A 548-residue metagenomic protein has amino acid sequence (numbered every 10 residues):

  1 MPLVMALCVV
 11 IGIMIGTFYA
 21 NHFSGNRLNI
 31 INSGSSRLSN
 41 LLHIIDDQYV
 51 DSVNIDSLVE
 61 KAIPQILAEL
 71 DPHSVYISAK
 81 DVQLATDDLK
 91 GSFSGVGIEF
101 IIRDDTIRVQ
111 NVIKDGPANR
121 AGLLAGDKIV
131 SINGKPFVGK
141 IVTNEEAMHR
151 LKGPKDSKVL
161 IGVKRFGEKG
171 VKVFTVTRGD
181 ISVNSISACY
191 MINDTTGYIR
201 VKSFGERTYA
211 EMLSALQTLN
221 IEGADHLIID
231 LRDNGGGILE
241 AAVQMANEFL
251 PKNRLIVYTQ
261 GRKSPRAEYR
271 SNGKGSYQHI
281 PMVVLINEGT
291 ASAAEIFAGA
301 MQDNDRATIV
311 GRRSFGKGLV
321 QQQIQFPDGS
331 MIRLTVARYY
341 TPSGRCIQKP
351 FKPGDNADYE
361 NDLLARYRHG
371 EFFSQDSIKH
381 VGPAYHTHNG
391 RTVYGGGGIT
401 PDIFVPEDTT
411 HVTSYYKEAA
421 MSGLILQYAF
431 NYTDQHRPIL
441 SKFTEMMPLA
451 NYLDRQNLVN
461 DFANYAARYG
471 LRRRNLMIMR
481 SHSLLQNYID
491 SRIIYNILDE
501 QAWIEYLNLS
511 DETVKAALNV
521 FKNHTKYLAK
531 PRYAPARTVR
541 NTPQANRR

Functional and structural regions predicted by a protein language model:
P2-F18: Hydrophobic membrane-insertion alpha-helices, especially the h-region of bacterial N-terminal signal peptides
H22-G34, L38, L42, D46 (+6 more regions): Cleft-lining beta-strand/loop regions that shape enzyme active-site pockets
Y49-Q110, D156-A188, L507-L518, H524-A536 (+1 more regions): Extended, small/polar residue-biased N-terminal targeting/export presequences and adjacent propeptide/linker tracts
G126-K128: Structural motif
G134-K135, G398: Short, surface-exposed secondary-structure boundary micro-motifs
A293, D305, R312, G316-P383: Polar, glycine-rich mid-to-C-terminal structural blocks that act as macromolecule-binding/assembly scaffolds
C346-I347, F351-R548: Conserved functional hotspot residues or short segments at active or partner-binding sites across diverse domains
